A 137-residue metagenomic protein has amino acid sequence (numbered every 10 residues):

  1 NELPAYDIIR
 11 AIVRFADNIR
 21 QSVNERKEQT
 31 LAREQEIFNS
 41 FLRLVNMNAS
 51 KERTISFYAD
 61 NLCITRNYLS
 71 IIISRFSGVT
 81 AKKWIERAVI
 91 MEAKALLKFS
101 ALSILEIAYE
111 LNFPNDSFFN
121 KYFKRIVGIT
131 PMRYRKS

Functional and structural regions predicted by a protein language model:
N1-E25: An amphipathic alpha-helical interaction segment
D17-R43, M47-N61, R75-K83, R87: Short, Lys/Arg-enriched, Trp-marked, Pro/Gly-tolerant hinge/linker segments that flank
I55, R66, I104, N120: Helix-turn-helix DNA-binding elements, focusing on the entry/boundary residues of the two helices that contact DNA
L62, L111-N112, F123: Core residues of bacterial helix-turn-helix
L69, F118-F119, F123: Short hydrophobic/aromatic patch on the recognition helix
R75-S117, K136-S137: Terminal helix-turn-helix DNA-binding modules in bacterial transcription factors
K121-S137: …primarily DNA-binding HTH/wHTH and HhH modules…
